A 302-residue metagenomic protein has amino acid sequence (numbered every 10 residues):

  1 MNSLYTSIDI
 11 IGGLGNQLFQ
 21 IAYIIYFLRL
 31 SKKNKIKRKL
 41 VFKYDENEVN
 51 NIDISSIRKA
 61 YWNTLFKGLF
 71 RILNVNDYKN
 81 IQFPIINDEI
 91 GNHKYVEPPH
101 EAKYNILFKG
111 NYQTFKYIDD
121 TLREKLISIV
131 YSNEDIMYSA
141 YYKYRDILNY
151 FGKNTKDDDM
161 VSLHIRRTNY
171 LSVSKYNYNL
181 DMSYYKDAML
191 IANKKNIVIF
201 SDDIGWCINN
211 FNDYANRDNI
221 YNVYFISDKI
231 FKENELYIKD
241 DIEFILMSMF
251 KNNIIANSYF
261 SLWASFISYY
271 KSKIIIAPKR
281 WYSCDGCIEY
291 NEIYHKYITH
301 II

Functional and structural regions predicted by a protein language model:
M1-Y5, K33-K39, D158-M160, K194-N196 (+3 more regions): A general structural motif
N2-D45, N51: N-terminal pre-catalytic "stem/leader" segment of glycosyltransferase-like enzymes
S3-L4, E48-K194: Secretory-pathway luminal glycosyltransferase catalytic domains
L14, N193-N291: Donor-binding and catalytic core of enzymes assembling or modifying cell-surface/extracellular glycoconjugates
V41-Y44, H164-I165, V198-S201, A277: Short beta-strand segments
N51-L73, W206-D218, C287-I293: Short, aromatic/basic amphipathic alpha-helical patches
I293-I302: Conserved histidine-centered catalytic loops in small-molecule metabolism enzymes
